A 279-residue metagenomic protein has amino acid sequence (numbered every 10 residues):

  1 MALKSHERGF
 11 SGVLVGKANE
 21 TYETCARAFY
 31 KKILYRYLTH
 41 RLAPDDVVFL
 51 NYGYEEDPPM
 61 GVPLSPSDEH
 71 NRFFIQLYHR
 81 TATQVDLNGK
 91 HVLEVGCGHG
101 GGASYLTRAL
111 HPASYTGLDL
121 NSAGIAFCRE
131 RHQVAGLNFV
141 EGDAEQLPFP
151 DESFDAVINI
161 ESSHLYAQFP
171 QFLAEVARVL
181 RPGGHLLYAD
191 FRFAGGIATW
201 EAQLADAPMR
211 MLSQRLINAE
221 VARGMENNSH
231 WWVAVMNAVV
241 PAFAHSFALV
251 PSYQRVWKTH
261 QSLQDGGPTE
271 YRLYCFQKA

Functional and structural regions predicted by a protein language model:
A2-F49: N-terminal auxiliary segments of SAM/dcSAM-dependent transferases
E56, N71-N88: Conserved alpha-helix/loop element of class I SAM-dependent methyltransferases that forms part of the SAM/SAH-binding
L93-V95, H99-Q146: Class I SAM-dependent methyltransferase SAM/SAH-binding core
E145-V157: A short acidic, Gly/Pro-enriched loop at the edge of an enzyme's catalytic core that lines a small-molecule cofactor
A156-A167: A short SAM/SAH-binding and catalytic strip from SAM-dependent methyltransferases
P170-P182: A short glycine-rich, Lys/Arg-flanked "PGG" loop and its adjoining helix->strand segment in the class I
G184-D190: Conserved beta-strand signature within the Rossmann-like core of class I S-adenosyl-L-methionine
A219-A279: Conserved Class I S-adenosyl-L-methionine
